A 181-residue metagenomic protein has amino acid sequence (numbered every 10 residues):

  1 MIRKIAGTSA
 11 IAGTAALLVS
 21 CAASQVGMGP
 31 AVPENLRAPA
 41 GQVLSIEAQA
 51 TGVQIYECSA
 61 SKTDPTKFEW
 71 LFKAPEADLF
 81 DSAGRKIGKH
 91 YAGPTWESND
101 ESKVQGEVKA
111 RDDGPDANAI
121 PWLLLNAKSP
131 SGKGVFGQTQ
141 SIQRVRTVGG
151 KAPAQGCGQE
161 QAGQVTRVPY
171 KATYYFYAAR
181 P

Functional and structural regions predicted by a protein language model:
M1-I11: Bacterial N-terminal signal peptides that target proteins for export
A12-A16: Alpha-helical transmembrane segments
V19-S20: C-terminal motif of bacterial Sec signal peptides marking the signal peptidase cleavage site
A23: Short, conserved catalytic or interaction motifs in soluble domains
V26-I55, K62-P181: Primary mode marks residue(s) on the alpha4-beta5-alpha5 output face of response regulator receiver
